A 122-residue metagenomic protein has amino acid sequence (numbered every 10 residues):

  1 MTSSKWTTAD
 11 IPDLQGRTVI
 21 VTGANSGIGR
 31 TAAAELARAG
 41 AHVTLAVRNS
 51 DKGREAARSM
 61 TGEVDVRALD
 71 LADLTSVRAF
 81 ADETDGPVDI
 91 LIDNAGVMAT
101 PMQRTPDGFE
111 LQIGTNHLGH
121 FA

Functional and structural regions predicted by a protein language model:
W6-L45: Canonical Rossmann dinucleotide-binding motif of NAD(H)/NADP(H)-dependent dehydrogenases/reductases, specifically
T18-V21, P87, L91-I92: Conserved hydrophobic beta-strands of the Rossmann-like cofactor-binding core in SDR/related NAD(P)H-dependent
A24, A46-R54, L71: N-terminal Rossmann-fold cofactor-binding loop
S50, V66-D82: The beta1-alpha1 cofactor-binding region of Rossmann-like NAD(H)/NADP(H)-dependent oxidoreductases
A56-E63: Short, conserved SAM-binding/catalytic segment of Class I S-adenosyl-L-methionine-dependent methyltransferases
D70, I113-F121: Short alpha-helix in the Rossmann-fold core of NAD(P)-dependent oxidoreductases
N94-T100: Conserved NAD(P)H cofactor-binding loop of Rossmann-fold oxidoreductase domains
T100-T115: Short alpha-helical oligomerization interface
